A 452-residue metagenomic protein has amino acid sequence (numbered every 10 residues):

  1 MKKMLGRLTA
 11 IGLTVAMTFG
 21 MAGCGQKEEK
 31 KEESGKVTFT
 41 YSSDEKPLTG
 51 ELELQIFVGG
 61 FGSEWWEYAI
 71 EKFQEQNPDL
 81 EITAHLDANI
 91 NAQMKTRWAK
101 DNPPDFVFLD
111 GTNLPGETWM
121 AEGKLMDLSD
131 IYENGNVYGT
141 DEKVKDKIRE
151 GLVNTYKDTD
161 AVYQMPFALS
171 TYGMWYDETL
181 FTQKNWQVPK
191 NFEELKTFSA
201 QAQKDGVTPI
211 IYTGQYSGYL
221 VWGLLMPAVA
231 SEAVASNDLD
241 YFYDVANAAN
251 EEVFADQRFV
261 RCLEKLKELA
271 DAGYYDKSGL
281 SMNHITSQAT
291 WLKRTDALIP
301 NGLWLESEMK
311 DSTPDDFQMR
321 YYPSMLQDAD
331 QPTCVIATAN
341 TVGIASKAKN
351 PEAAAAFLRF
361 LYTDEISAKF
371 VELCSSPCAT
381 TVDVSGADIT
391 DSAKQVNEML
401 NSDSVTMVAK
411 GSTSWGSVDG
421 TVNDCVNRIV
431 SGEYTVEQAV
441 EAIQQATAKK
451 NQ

Functional and structural regions predicted by a protein language model:
M1-L52, E75, Q445-Q452: Short, low-complexity disordered leader/linker segments with a strong preference for bacterial N-terminal type II
E33-S42, L114-Y172, Q187, K196 (+3 more regions): Hinge/lid segment of periplasmic solute-binding proteins
F39-S42, I56-G59, Y68-I70, E117-T118 (+2 more regions): Extracytoplasmic/periplasmic substrate-binding proteins
W66, K157, V335-I336, C374-D383 (+1 more regions): C-terminal capping/gating helix-and-loop segments adjacent to ligand/active sites or protein-protein/ligand interfaces
E71, E75-Q76, E81, A99-K100 (+4 more regions): Extracytoplasmic/periplasmic substrate-recognition and gating elements
K72-K147, T179, Q183-K190, T290 (+1 more regions): Extracytoplasmic "Venus flytrap"/periplasmic binding protein-like
D158-F167, Y172, K196-E251: Extracytoplasmic/periplasmic solute-binding protein
S199-A202, Y243-G279: Glycine-centered hinge/linker elements that transmit conformational signals in sensory and ligand-binding systems
